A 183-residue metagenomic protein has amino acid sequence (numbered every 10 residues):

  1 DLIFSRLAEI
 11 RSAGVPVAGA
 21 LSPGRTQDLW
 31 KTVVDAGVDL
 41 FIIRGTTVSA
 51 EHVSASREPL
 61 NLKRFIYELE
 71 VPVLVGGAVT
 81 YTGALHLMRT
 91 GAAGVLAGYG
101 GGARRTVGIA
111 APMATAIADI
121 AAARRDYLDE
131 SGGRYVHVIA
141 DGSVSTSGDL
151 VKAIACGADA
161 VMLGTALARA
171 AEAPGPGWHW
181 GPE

Functional and structural regions predicted by a protein language model:
D1-D141, S145-P182: Alpha/beta enzyme core
